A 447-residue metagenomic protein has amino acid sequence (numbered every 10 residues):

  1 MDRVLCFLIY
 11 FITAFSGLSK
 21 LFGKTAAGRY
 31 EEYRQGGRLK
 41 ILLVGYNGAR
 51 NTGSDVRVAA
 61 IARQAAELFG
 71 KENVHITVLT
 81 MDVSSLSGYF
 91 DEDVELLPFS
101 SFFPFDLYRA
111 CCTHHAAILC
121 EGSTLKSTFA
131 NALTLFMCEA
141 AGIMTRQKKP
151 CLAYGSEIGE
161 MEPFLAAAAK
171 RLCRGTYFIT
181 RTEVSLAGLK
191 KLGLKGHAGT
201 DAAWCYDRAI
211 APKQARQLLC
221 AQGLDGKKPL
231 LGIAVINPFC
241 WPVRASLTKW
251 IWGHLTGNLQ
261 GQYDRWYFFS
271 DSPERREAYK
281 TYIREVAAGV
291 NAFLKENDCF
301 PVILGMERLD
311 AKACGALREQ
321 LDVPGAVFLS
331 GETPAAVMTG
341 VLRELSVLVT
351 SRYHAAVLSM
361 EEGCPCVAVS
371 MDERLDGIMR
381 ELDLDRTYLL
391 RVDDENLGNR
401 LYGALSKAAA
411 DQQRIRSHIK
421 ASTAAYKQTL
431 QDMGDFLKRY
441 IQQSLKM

Functional and structural regions predicted by a protein language model:
M1-M447: Active-site anion-handling motifs in enzyme catalytic cores
